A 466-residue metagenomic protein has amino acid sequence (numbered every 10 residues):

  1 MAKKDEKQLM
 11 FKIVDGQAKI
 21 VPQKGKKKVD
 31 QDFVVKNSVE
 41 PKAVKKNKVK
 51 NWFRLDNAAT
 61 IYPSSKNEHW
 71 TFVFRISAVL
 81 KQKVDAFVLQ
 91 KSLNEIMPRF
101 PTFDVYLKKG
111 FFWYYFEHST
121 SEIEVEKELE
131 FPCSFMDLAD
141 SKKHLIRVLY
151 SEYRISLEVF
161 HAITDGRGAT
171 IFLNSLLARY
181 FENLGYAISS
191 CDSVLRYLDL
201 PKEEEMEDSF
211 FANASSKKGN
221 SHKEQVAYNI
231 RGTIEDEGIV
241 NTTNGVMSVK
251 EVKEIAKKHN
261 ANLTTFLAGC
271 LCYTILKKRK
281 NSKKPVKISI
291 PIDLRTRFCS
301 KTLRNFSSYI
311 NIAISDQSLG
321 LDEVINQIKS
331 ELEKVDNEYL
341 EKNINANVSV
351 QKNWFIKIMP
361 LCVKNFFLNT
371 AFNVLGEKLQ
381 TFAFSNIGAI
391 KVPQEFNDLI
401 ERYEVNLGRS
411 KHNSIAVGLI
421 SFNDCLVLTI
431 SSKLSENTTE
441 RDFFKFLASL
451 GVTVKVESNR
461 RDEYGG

Functional and structural regions predicted by a protein language model:
K4-M10, V14-G16, K28-F112, S121-R147 (+1 more regions): Acyl-thioester-dependent acyl-group transfer interface
V21, A78, T242-M247, I310-I314: Generic detection of short hydrophobic beta-strand segments and adjacent strand-loop junctions
N37-N57, I163-I171, S175-E254, L447-G466: Non-catalytic, low-complexity flexible loops and terminal extensions
K81-M97, E158-N174, T242-K280, L428-I430 (+1 more regions): Acyl activation and transfer enzymes in specialized metabolism, enriched for ANL adenylate-forming modules
L107-E117, L145, Y150-R154, S189-L195: Short, glycine/charge-rich beta-strand/loop segments that flank catalytic centers and engage negatively charged groups
D140-E182, Y186, Y197-D199, I420-T439: Histidine-centered acyl-transfer/condensation active-site motif and its immediate structural neighborhood
L176, Y180-L184, I275, L332 (+1 more regions): Short, well-ordered alpha-helical segments in soluble proteins
